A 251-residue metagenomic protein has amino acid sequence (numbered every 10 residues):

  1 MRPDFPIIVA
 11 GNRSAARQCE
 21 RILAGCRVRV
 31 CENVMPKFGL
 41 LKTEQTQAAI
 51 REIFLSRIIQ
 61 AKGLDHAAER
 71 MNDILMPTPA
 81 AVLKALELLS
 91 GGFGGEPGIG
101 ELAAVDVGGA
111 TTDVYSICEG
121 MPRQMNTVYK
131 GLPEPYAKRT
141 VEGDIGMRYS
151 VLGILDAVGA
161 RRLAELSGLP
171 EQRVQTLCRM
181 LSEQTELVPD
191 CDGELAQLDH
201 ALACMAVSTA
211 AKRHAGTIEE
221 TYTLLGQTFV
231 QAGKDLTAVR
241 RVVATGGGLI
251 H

Functional and structural regions predicted by a protein language model:
M1-E101, E194-A206, R213-H214, I218 (+1 more regions): Nucleotide/phosphate-binding catalytic cleft detector across ATP-hydrolyzing and phosphate-transferring enzymes
T46-F54, A104, V174-S182: Generic hydrophobic, helix-prone segments enriched in Leu/Val/Ile
Q60-A67, R123, L181, T185: A generic structural signal for ordered alpha-helices
L75, M125-S208: Glycine-rich phosphate-binding loop plus the immediately following alpha-helix
T78-A157: Long, internal scaffold/assembly segments composed of regular secondary structure
G100, A104-V105, G159-Q172, I218-F229: Short alpha-helical "patches" and their helix-cap loops
V107, T112-V114, C204-R213: Conserved long hydrophobic alpha-helices within structured protein cores
